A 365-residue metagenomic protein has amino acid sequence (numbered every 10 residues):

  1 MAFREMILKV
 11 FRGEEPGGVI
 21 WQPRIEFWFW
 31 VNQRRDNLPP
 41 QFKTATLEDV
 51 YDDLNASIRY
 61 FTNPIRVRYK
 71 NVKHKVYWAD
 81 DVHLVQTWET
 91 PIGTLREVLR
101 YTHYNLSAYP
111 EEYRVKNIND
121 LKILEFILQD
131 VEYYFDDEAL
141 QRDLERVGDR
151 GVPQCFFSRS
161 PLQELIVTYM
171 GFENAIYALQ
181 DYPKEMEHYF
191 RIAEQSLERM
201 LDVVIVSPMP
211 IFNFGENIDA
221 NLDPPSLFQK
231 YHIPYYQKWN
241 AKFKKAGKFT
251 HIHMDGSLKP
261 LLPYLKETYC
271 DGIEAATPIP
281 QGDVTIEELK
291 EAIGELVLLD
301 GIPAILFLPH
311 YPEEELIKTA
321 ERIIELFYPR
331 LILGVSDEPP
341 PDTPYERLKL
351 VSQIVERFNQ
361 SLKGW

Functional and structural regions predicted by a protein language model:
M1-E26, R35-L38, V98, D120-W365: Active-site loop segments of alpha/beta catalytic cores
G18, S57, H83-V85: A common structural microfeature
Q22, F29-V31, A79, E89 (+1 more regions): Short linear interaction motif-like sites in intrinsically disordered regions of transcription factors
W30-V72: Segments that shape or occlude catalytic/ligand-binding pockets
T62-H74, L99, S158-Q163: Short, glycine/charge-rich beta-strand/loop segments that flank catalytic centers and engage negatively charged groups
Y69, A79-D81, D137: Short solvent-exposed loop/turn micro-motifs enriched in small/polar/acidic residues
K73-D130, R150: A contiguous, low-structure linker/loop signature
